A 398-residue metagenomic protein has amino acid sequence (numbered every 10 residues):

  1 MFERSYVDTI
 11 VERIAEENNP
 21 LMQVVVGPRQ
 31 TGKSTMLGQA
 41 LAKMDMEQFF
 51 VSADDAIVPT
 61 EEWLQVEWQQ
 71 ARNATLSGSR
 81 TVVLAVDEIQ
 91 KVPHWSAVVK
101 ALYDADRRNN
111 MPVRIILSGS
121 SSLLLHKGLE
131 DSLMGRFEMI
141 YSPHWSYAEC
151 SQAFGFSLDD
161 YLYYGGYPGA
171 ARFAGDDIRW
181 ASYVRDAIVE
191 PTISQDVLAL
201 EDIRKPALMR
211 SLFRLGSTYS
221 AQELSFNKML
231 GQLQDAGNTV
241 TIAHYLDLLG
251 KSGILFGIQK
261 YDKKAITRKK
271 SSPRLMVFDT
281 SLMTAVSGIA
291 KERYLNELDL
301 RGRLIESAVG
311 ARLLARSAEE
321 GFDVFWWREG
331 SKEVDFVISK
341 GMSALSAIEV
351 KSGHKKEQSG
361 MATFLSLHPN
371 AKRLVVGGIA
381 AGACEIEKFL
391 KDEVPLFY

Functional and structural regions predicted by a protein language model:
M1-A15: N-terminal pre-Walker A segment at the start of P-loop NTPase domains
V25: Hydrophobic anchor at the beta1->P-loop junction of P-loop NTPases
K33: Conserved lysine of the Walker
M36, A40: Hydrophobic positions on the alpha1 helix immediately C-terminal to the Walker A/P-loop
F50-S79: Short glycine-rich substrate-engagement loop in P-loop NTPases that contacts/grips substrate
S96-L117: Conserved catalytic/switch belt of AAA+ P-loop NTPases
P112, S120-S122, H126-E223, G253-F256: Interdomain motor-coupling "hinge/lid" segment immediately C-terminal to the ATP-binding subdomain of NTP-driven enzymes
I178-A344: Accessory nucleic acid-recognition modules appended to NTPase machines
